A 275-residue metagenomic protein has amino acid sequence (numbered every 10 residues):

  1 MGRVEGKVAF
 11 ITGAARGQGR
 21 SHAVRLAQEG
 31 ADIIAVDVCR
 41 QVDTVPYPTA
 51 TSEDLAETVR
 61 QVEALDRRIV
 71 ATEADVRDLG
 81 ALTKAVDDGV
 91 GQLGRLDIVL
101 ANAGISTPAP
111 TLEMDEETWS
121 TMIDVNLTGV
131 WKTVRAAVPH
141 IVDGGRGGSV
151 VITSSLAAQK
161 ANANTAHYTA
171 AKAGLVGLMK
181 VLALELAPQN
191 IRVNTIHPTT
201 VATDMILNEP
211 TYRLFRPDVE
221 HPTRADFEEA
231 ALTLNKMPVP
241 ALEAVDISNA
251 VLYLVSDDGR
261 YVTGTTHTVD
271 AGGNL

Functional and structural regions predicted by a protein language model:
G2-V38: Canonical Rossmann dinucleotide-binding motif of NAD(H)/NADP(H)-dependent dehydrogenases/reductases, specifically
P110-T111, D115-I123, A231: Substrate-binding pocket helix/loop in short-chain dehydrogenase/reductase
V134, A171, M179: Active-site helix of classical SDR
S155: Residue(s) in the substrate-gating loop at a strand-loop-helix junction that position the organic substrate next
K160, T233, P238-V239, V251-L252 (+1 more regions): Short C-terminal tail/terminal secondary-structure segment of NAD(P)H-dependent dehydrogenase/reductase domains
A187, R192, V262-G264: Short, small/polar-rich loop/turn modules that mediate ligand/substrate recognition or access, typified
R224, N235-I247: A conserved structural motif in NAD(P)-dependent oxidoreductases
